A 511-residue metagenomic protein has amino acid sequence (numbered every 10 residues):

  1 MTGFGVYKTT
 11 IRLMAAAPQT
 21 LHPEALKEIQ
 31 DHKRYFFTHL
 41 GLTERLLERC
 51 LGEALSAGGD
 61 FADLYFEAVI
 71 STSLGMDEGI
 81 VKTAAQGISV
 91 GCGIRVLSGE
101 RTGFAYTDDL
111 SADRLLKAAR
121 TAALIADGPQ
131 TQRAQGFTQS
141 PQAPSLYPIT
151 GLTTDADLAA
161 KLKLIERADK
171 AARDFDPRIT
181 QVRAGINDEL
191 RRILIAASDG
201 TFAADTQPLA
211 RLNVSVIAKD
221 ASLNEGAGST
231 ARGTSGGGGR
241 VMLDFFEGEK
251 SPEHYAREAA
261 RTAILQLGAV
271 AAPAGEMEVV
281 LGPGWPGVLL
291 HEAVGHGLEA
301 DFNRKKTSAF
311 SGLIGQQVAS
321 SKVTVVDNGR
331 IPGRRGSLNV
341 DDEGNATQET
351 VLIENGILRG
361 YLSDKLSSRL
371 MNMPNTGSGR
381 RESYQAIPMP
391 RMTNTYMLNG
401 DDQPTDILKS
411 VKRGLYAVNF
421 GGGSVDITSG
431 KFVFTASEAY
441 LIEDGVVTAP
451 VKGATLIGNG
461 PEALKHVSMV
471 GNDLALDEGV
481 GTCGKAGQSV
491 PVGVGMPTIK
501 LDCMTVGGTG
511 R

Functional and structural regions predicted by a protein language model:
T2-R511: N-terminal small-residue-enriched
